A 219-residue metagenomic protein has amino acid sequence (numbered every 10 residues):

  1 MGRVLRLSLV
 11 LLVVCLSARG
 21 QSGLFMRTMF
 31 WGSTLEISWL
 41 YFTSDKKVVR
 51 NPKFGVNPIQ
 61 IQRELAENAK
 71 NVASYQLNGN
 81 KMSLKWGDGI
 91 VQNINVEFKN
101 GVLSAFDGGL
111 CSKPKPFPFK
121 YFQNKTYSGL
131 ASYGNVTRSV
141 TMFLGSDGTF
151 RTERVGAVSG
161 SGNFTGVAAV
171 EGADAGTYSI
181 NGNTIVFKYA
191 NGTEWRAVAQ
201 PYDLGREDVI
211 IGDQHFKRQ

Functional and structural regions predicted by a protein language model:
G2-V10: Sec-dependent signal peptide recognition, specifically the positively charged N-region followed immediately by
V10-R19: Hydrophobic h-region of N-terminal signal peptides that target proteins for export in Gram-negative bacteria
R19-Q219: Lipid interaction determinants
